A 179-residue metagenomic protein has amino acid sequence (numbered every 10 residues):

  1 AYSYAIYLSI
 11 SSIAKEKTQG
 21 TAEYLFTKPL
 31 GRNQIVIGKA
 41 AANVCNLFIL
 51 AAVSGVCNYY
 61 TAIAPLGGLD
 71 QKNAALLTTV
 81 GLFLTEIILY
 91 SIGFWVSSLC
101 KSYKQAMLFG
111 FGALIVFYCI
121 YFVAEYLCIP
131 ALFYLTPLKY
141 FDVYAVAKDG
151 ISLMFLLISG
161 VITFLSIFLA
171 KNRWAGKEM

Functional and structural regions predicted by a protein language model:
A1-A14, F111: Long, hydrophobic alpha-helical segments
Y2, G81-T85, I162-T163: Alpha-helical transmembrane segments of multi-pass membrane transport proteins
S3-I6, N46, N73-T78, I151-F155: Short alpha-helical transmembrane interface motifs in multi-pass membrane proteins
A5, V53, I88, L165-S166: Residue-level signal for transmembrane alpha-helical positions in Major Facilitator Superfamily
S12-V44: Helix-loop-helix units of permease transmembrane domains in multi-pass membrane transporters, especially ABC
Q19-R32, A52-Y59, S98-A113: Hydrophobic alpha-helical transmembrane segments
I37-L89, G93-S98: Secretory targeting signals
L99, A106-M179: Terminal transmembrane helical anchor/hairpin motif
